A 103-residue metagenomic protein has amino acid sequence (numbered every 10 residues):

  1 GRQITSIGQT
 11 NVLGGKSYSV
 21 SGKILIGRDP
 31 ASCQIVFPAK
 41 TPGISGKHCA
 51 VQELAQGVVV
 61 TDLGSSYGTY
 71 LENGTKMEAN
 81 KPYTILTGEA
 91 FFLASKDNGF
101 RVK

Functional and structural regions predicted by a protein language model:
G1-P42, T84, A90-K103: Intrinsically disordered, low-complexity acidic Ser/Thr-rich regulatory segments
Q34-I35, H48-A90: Forkhead-associated
